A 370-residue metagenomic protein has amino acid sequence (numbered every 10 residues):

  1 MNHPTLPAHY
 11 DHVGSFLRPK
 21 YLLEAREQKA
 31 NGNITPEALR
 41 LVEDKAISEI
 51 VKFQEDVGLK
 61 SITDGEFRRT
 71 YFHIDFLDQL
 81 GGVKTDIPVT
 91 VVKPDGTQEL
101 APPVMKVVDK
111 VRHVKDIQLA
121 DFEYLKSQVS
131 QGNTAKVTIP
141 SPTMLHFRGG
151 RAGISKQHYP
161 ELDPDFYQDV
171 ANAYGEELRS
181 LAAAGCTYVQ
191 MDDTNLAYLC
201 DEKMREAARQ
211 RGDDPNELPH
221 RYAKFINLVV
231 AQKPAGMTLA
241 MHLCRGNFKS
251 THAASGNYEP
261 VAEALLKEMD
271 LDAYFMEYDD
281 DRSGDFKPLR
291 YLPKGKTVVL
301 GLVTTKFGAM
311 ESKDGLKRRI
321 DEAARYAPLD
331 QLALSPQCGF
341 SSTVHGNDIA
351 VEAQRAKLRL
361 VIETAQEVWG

Functional and structural regions predicted by a protein language model:
M1-G370: Domain-level signal for soluble alpha/beta catalytic cores
